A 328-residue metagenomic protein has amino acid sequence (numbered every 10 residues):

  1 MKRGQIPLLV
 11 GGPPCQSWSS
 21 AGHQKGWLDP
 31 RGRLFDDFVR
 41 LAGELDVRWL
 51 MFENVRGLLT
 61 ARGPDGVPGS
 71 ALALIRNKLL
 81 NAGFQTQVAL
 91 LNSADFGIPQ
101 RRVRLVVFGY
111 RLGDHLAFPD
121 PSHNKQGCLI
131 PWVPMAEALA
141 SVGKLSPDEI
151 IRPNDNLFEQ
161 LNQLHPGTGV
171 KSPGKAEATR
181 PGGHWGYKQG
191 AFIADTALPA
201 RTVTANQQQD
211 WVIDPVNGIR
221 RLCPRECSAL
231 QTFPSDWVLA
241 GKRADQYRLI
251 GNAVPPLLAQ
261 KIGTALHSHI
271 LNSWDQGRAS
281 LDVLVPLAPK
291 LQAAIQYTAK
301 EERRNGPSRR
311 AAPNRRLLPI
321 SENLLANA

Functional and structural regions predicted by a protein language model:
K2-R3, T196: A short, aliphatic-rich alpha-helical micro-motif
R3-G22, W49-V55, V107-R111, V203 (+2 more regions): Conserved proline-anchored active-site loop of SAM-dependent methyltransferases that bridges a beta-strand
G11, W27, F38: Active-site-proximal cofactor/substrate-binding loop regions of enzyme domains
Q16-S20, L58-A61, G97-Q100, H115-A117 (+1 more regions): Short catalytic/ligand-binding loop motif for oxyanion handling, primarily in non-cytosolic enzymes, centered on
G22-D29, P64-G66: Short glycine-enriched, charge-decorated loop/helix-capping segments at active-site entrances that position
P30-L34, V67-A71, P131-P134, L258: Soluble or luminal CAZymes and related metallo-dependent hydrolases
R33-Y110: Conserved Class I SAM-dependent methyltransferase catalytic core
K78, R104-A328: S-adenosyl-L-methionine-dependent DNA methyltransferase catalytic core
